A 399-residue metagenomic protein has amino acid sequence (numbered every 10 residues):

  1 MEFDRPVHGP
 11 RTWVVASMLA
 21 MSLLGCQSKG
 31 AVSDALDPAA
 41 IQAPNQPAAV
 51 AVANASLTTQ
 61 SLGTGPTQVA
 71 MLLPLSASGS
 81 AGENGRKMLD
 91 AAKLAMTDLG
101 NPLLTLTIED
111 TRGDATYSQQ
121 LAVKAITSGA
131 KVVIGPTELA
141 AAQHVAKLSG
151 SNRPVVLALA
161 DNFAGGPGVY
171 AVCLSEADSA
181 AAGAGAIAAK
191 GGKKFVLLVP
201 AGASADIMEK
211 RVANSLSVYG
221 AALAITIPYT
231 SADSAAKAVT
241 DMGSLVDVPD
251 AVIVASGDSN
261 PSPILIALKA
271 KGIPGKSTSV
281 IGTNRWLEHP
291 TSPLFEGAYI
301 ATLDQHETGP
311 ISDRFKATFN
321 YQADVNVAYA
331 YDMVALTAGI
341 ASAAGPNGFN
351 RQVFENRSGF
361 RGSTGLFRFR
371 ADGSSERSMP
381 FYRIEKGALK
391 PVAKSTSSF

Functional and structural regions predicted by a protein language model:
S22-G25: C-terminal motif of bacterial Sec signal peptides marking the signal peptidase cleavage site
Q27-G30: Bacterial signal peptide processing site
R86-K87, D98-A164, L174: Beta-alpha junction/loop-to-helix N-cap segments that form part of ligand/metal-binding clefts
A125-T137, L157-L159, K194-V199, V246-I264 (+2 more regions): Periplasmic-binding protein-like
F163-A186, T226, L294-D304: Short beta-strand elements at the ligand-binding edges of bilobed clamshell
C173-P228: An alpha-beta-alpha
S262-Y331, S342-G345, S395: Extracellular/periplasmic periplasmic-binding protein-like sensory domains
F319-V334, A338-A393: Segments of small-molecule ligand-sensing domains
